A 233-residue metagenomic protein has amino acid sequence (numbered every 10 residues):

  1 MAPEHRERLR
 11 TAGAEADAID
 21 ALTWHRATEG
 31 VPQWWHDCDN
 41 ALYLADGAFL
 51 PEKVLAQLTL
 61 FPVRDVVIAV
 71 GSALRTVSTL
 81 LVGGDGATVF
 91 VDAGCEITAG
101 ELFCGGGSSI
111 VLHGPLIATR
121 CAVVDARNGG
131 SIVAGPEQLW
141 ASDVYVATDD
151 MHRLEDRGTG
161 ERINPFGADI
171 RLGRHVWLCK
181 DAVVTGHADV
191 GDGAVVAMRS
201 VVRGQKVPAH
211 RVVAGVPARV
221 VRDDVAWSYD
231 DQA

Functional and structural regions predicted by a protein language model:
M1-V77, D85, E137, D143-V144 (+5 more regions): Terminal amphipathic alpha-helical/low-complexity segments used for targeting or macromolecular assembly
D65-D189, S200, Q205, V216-P217 (+1 more regions): Flexible, glycine/small-residue-enriched loop-and-beta-strand segment within the central core of proteins
